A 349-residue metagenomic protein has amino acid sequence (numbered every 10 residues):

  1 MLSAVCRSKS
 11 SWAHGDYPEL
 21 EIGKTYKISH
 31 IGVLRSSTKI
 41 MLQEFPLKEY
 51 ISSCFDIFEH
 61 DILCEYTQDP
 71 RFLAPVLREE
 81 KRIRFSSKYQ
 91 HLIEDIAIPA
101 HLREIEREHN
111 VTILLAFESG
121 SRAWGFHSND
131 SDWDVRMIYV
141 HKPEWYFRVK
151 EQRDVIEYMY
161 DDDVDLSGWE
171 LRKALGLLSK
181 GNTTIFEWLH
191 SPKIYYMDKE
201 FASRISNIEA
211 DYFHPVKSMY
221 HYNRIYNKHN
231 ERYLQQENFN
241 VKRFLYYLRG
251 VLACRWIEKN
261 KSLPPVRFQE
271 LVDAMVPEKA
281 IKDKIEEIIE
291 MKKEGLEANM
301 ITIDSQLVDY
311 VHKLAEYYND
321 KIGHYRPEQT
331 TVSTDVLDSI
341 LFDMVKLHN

Functional and structural regions predicted by a protein language model:
L2-D61: Basic/aromatic-rich interaction segments and small domains that mediate binding to polyanionic partners
S11, L34, S121-W124, H141-P143 (+3 more regions): Short, solvent-exposed loop/turn segments at secondary-structure junctions
Y66-R82: Long, low-complexity intrinsically disordered regions
R82-F117: Helical scaffold of the NTase/Pol beta-like nucleotidyltransferase catalytic core
G120-V164: Catalytic metal-binding acidic patch
V149-N227: A basic- and aromatic-enriched beta-loop-alpha substructure that forms the phosphate/nucleotide- and DNA/RNA-contacting
S206-T331: Conserved nucleotidyltransferase catalytic core and NTase-mimicking acidic/glycine-rich helix/loop elements in nucleic
R326-N349: Acidic, carboxylate-rich catalytic segments that either coordinate divalent cations
